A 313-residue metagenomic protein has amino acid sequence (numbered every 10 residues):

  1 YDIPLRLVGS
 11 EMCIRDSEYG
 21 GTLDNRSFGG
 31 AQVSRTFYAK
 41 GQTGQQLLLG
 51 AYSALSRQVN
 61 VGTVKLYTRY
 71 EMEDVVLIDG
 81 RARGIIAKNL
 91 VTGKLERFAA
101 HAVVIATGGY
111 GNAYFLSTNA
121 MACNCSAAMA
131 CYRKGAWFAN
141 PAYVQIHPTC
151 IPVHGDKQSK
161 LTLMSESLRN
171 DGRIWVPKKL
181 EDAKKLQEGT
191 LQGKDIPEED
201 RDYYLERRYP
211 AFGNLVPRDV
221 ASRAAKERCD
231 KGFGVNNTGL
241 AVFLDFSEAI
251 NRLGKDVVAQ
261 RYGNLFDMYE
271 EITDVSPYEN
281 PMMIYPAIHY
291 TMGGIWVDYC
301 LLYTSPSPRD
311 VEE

Functional and structural regions predicted by a protein language model:
Y1-G9, I14, Y303-E313: Single conserved hydrophobic/aromatic residue that forms the stacking wall/gate of nucleotide- or nucleobase-binding
S10, R15-K94, A106, C150-L163: Conserved redox-cofactor binding core of oxidoreductases
Y67-T68, E73-A82, A87-K88, N264-S305: A glycine-rich dinucleotide-binding beta-alpha-beta segment and adjacent secondary-structure elements that constitute
G93-H101: Core beta-strand elements of the Rossmann-like FAD/NAD(P) dinucleotide-binding domain in flavoenzyme oxidoreductases
A102, T107-Y110: Glycine-/small-residue-rich beta->alpha transition segments that form the dinucleotide
V103, N124-A130, S305: Extended, hydrophobic alpha-helical segments in both membrane/secreted and soluble proteins
Y110-L116: Flavin (primarily FAD) binding-site architecture
A130, W137-E271: An anion/pyrophosphate-binding glycine-rich loop and adjacent beta-alpha core in soluble alpha-beta enzymes
